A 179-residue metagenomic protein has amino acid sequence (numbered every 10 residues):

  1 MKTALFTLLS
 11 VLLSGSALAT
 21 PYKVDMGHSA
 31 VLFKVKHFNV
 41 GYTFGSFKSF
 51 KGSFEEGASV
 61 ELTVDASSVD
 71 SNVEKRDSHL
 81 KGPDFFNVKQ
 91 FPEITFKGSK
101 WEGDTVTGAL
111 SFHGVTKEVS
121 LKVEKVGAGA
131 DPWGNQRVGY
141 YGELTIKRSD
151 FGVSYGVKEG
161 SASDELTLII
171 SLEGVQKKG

Functional and structural regions predicted by a protein language model:
M1-A4: Positively charged n-region of N-terminal signal peptides that target proteins for export
S14-S16: N-terminal signal peptide c-region/cleavage motif recognized by signal peptidases
L18-G179: Low-complexity, acidic/polar, glycine-enriched regions of mature
